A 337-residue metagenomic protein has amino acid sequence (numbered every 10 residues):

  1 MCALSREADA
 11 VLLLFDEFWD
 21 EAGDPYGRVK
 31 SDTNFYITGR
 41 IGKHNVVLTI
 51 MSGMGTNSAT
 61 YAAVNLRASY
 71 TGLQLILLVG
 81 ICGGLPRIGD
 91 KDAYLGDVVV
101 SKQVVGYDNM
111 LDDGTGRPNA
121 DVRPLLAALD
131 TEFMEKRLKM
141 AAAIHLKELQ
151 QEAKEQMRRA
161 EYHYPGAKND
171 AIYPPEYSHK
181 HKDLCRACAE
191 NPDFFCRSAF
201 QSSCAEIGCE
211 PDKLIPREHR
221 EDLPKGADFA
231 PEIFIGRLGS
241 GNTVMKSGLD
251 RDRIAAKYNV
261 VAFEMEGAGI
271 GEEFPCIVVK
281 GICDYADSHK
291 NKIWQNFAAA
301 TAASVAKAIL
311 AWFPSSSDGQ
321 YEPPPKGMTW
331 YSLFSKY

Functional and structural regions predicted by a protein language model:
M1-F334: Intrinsic-disorder/coil detector with helix-boundary
